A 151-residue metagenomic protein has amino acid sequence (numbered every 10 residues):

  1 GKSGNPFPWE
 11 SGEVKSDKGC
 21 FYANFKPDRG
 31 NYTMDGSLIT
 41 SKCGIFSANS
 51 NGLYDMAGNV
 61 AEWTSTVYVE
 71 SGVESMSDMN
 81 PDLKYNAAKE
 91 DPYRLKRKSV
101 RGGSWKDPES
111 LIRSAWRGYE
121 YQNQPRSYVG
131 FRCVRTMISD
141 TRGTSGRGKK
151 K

Functional and structural regions predicted by a protein language model:
G1-G118, P125, R142-K150: Functional-site microenvironments in short loops/helix caps that host divalent-cation chemistry
S127-G143: Short, structured beta-strand segments at or near domain termini in extracellular proteins/domains
